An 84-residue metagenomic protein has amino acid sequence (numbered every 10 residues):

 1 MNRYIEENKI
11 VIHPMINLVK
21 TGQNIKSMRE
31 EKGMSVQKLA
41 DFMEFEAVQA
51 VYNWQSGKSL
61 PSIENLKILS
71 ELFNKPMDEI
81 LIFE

Functional and structural regions predicted by a protein language model:
Y4-E31: A short, Lys/Arg-rich alpha-helix, primarily the initiator
K26, Q37, K67: Residues within the helices of the helix-turn-helix
K26, Y52-N53, L81: Key DNA-contacting residues within the recognition helix of helix-turn-helix
R29, A40, S70: The alpha-helix within a helix-turn-helix
G33-N53: Short alpha-helical DNA-recognition segment
F42, E79-E84: Short amphipathic recognition helices of helix-turn-helix/homeodomain-type DNA-binding modules
E64-E79: DNA major-groove recognition helix of helix-turn-helix/homeodomain DNA-binding modules
